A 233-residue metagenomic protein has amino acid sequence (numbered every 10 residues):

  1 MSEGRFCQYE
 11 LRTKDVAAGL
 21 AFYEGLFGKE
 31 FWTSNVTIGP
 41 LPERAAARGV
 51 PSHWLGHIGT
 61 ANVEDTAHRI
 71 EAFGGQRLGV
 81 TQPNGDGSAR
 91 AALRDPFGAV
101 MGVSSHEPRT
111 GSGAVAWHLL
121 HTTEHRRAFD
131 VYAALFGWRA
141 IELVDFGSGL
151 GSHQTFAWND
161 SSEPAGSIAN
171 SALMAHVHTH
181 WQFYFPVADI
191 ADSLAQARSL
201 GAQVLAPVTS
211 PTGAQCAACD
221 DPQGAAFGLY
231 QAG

Functional and structural regions predicted by a protein language model:
M1, R48, E107-T110: Short boundary motifs at domain starts and secondary-structure transition points
M1-L41, D65, A72, Q82-G87 (+4 more regions): Core segments of cupin and vicinal oxygen chelate
R5-K14, R44-E71, A89-R94, V115-E124 (+3 more regions): Vicinal oxygen chelate
V36, P42-E43, L173, T209: Residues that form or immediately flank small-molecule/cofactor binding pockets and catalytic motifs
L41-R44, S167-A169: A short, acidic/glycine-rich surface segment
F73-L120, E142-P164, A169-L173, L194 (+1 more regions): Vicinal oxygen chelate
